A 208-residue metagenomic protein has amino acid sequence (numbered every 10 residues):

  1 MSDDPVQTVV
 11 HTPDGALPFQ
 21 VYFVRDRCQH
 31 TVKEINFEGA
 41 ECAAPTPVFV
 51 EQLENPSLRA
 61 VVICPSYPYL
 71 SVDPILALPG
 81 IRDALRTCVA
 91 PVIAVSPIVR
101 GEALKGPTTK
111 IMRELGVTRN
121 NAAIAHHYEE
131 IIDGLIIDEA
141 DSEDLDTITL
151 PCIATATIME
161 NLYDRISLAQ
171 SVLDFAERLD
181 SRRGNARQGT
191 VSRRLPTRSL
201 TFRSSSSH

Functional and structural regions predicted by a protein language model:
M1-E38: Electropositive, gly/pro-rich neighborhoods at or near active sites that engage anionic ligands
H30-E54: Active-site glycine-rich loop that binds ribose-phosphate moieties when present
S57-S71: Short acidic, glycine-rich surface-loop motifs adjacent to enzyme active sites
R59-V62, P91, G134: Structural motif
P74-R82: Charged helix-capping and loop-helix junction motifs
D83-V89, E129: Short, conserved loop/helix-junction motifs that constitute active-site signature segments in enzyme catalytic cores
C88-K105, T157-I158: Short, flexible loop segments at boundaries between secondary-structure elements
K105-G184, T201-F202, H208: C-terminal functional extensions of proteins
